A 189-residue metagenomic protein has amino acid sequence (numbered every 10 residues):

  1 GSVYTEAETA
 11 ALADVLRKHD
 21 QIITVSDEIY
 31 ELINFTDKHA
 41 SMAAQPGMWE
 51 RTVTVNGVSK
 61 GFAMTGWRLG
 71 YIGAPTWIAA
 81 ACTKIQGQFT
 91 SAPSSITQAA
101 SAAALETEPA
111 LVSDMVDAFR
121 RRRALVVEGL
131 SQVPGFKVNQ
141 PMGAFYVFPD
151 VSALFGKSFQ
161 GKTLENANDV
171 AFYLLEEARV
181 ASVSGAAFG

Functional and structural regions predicted by a protein language model:
G1-G189: PLP-dependent class I/II
